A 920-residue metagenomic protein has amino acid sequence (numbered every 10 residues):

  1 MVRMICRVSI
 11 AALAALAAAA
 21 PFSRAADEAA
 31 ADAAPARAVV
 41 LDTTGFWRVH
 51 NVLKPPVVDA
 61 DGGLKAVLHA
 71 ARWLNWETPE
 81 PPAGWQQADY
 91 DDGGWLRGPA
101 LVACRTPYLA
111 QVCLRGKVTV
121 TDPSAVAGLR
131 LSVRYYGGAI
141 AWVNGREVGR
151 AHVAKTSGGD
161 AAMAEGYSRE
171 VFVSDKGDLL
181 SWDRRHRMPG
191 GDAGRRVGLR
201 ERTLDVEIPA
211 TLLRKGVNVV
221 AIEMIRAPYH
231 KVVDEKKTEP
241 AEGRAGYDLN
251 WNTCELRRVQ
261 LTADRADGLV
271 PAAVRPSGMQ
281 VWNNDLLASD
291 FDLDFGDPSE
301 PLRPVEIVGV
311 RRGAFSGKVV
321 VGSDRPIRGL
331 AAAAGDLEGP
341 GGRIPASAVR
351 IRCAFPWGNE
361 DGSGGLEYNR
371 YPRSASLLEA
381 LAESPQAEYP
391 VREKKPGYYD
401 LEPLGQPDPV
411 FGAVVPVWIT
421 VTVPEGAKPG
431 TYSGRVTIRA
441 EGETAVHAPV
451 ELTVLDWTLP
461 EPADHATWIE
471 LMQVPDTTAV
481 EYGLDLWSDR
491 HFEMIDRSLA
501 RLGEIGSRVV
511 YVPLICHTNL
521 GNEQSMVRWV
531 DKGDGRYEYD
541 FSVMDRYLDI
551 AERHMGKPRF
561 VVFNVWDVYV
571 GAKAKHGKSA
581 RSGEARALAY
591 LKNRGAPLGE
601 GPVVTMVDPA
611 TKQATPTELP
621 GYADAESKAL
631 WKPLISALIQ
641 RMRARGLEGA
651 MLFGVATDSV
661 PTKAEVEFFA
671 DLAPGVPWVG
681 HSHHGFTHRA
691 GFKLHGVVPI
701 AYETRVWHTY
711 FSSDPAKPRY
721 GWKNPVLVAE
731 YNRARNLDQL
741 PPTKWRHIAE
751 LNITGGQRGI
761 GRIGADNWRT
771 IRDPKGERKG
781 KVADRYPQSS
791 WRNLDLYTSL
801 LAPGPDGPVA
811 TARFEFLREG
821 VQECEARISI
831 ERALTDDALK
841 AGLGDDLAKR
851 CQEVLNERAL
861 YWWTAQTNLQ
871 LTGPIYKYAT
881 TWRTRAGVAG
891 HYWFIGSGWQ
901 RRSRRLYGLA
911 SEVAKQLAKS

Functional and structural regions predicted by a protein language model:
A26-R105, K117-T119, G128-Y136, W142-A164 (+3 more regions): Accessory carbohydrate-binding/adhesion or oligomerization-edge regions at the termini of glycan-active proteins
V112, P301, R312-K318, K428-R435: Short, solvent-exposed loop/turn segments enriched in Ser/Thr/Gly
T121, T211, D324, T422-P429: Short, surface-exposed loop/turn segments at beta-strand-coil junctions that are enriched for proline with nearby
V126, L212-G216, E425-S433: Short glycine/proline/serine/threonine-rich loop/turn segments at secondary-structure transition edges
G128-R130, E300-R325, G329, P416: Contiguous beta-strand segments within globular domains
G268, A272-P301, D324-I419: Surface-exposed binding patches on compact interaction domains or structured appendages
D336-E338, N359, N369, L377-L378 (+8 more regions): Aromatic-lined carbohydrate-binding surfaces of glycoside hydrolases
Q640-V655, P661-S920: Substrate-binding groove of N-acetylhexosamine-processing glycoside hydrolases
